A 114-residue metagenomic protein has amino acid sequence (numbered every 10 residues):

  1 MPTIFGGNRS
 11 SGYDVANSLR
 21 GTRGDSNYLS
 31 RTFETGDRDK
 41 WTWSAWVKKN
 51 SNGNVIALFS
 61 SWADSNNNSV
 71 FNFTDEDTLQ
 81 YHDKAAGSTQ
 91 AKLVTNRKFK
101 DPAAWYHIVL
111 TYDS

Functional and structural regions predicted by a protein language model:
M1-Y28: Enriched but not universal
D14, T74-E76, A103: Short, solvent-exposed loop/turn segments at the edges of secondary structure
L19, L58-F59, I108: Well-ordered beta-strand positions enriched in small/hydrophobic/aromatic, beta-favoring residues
R23-H82: Extracellular glycan-recognition modules
T42, T95, T111: Ser/Thr-centric signal marking residues that sit in or immediately flank functional binding/regulatory motifs
A45, A103-Y112: Short tryptophan-centered beta-strand motifs in secreted/extracellular beta-sheet-rich domains of glycan-recognition
H82-H107: Short, aromatic/His-centered strand-loop micro-motif at the edge of beta-sheets
